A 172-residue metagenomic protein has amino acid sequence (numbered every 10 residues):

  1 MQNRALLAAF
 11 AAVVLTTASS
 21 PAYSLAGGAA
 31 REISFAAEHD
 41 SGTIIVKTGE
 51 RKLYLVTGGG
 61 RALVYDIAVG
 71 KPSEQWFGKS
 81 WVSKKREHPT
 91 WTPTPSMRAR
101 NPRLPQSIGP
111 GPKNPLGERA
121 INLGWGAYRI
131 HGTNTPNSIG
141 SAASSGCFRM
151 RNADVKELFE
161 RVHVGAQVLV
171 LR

Functional and structural regions predicted by a protein language model:
M1-A8: Bacterial N-terminal signal peptides that target proteins for export
A9-L15: Hydrophobic helical h-region of N-terminal Sec-dependent signal peptides in bacterial secretory/periplasmic proteins
T17-P21: N-terminal signal peptide c-region/cleavage motif recognized by signal peptidases
Y23-T43, S73-E74, S80-R86, V162: Extracellular/luminal recognition modules and glycoprotein regions
H39, G59, K71-E74, G78-K79 (+1 more regions): Exported/periplasmic cell-wall-interacting domains
G42-I44, R51, R119: Residue-level detector of beta-strand structural context in well-folded domains
V46-W81: N-terminal, post-signal-peptide region of Sec/Tat-exported proteins
Y54-L55, T90-P93: Short, solvent-exposed loop/turn elements at domain surfaces
